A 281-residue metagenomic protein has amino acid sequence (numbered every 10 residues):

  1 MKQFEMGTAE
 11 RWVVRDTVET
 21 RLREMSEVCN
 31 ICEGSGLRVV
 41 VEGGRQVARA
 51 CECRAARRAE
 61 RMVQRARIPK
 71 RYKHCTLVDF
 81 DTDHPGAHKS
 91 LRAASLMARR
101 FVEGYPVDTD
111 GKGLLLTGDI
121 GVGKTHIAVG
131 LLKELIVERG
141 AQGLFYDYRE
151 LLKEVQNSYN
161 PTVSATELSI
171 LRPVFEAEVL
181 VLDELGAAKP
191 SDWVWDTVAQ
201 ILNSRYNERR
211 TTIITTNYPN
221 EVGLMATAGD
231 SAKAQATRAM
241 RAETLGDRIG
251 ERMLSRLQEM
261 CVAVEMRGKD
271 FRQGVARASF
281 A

Functional and structural regions predicted by a protein language model:
M1-R92, G268, A276-A281: A short, basic N-terminal segment
F80, Y146, V264-M266: Hydrophobic residues at beta-strand termini and immediately following loops that shape nucleotide-binding pockets
T82-L114: Pre-Walker A (pre-P-loop) alpha-helix and adjacent loop at the N terminus of AAA/AAA+ ATPase modules, a conserved
G86-S95, L132, I136-E176, D192: Short glycine-rich substrate-engagement loop in P-loop NTPases that contacts/grips substrate
D110-A128: Walker A/P-loop nucleotide-binding motif
V137, K153-E154, S158, A187-A281: Replace "adjacent to P-loop NTPase cores in ATP/GTP-dependent enzymes" with "adjacent to NTP-binding cores
A141-Q142, E176-V179, E208-I214: Loop/turn-to-beta-strand initiation segments
